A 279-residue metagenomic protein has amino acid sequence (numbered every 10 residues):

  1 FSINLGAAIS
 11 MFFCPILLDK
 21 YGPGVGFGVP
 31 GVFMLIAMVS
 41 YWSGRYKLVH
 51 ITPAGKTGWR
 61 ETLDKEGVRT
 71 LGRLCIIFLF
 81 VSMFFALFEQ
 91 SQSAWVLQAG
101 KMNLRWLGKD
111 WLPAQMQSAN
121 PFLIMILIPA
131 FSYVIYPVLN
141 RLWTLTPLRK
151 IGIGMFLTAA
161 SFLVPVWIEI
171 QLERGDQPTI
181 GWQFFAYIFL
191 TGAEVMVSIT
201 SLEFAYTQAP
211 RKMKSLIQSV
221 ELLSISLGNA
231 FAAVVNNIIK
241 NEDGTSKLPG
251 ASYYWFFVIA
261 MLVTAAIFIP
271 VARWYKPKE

Functional and structural regions predicted by a protein language model:
S2, A8-S118, I126-W143, P147 (+5 more regions): Intracellular loop-helix junctions on the cytosolic face of multi-pass helical membrane proteins
G6, N103, Y206-P210: Short helix-loop-helix connector
D110, P121, Y133-E279: C-terminal transmembrane bundle
